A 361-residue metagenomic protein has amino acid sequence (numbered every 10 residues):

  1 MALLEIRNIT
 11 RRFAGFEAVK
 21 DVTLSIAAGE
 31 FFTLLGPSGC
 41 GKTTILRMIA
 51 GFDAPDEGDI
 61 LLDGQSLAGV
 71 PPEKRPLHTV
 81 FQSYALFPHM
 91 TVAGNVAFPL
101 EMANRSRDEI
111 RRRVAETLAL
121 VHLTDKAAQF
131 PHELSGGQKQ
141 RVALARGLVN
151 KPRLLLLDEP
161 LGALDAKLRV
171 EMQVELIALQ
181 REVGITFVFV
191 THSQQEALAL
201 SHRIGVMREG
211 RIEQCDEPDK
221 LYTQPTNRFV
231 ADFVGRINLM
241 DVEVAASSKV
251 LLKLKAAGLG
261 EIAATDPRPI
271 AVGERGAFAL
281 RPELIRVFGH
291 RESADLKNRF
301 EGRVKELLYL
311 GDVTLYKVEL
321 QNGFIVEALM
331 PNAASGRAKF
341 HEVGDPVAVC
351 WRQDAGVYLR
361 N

Functional and structural regions predicted by a protein language model:
V22-T33, F87: Pre-Walker A (P-loop) beta-loop-beta motif of ABC nucleotide-binding domains
F31, V70-D232: ABC ATPase nucleotide-binding domains
L35-P37: The feature captures the beta-strand-to-loop junction immediately N-terminal to the Walker
A50: Helix-to-loop junction immediately C-terminal to a conserved catalytic motif
G58-S66: Conserved ABC transporter NBD signature motif
I237-L239, S247-N361: Non-catalytic connector elements of ABC transporters
